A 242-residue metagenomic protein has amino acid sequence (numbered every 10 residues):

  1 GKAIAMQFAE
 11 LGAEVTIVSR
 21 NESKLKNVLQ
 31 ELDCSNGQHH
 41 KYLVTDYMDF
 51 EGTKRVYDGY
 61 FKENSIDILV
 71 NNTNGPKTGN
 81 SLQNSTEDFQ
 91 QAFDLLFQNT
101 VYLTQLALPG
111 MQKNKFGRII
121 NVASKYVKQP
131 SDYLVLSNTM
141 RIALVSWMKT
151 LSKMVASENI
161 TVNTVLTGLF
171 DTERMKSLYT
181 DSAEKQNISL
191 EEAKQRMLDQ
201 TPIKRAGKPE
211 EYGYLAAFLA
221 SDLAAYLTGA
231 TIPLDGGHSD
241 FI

Functional and structural regions predicted by a protein language model:
G1-E14: Canonical Rossmann dinucleotide-binding motif of NAD(H)/NADP(H)-dependent dehydrogenases/reductases, specifically
N80-F93, M197: Substrate-binding pocket helix/loop in short-chain dehydrogenase/reductase
T104-Q105, K149: A short, exposed helix-loop element centered on a Lys and neighboring polar residues
P109, K153-M154, A225: Alpha-helical segment proximal to the catalytic Tyr-Lys
I120-L144, M148-S157, L169-F170: Catalytic loop of short-chain dehydrogenase/reductase
Q129, A217, T228-I242: Short C-terminal tail/terminal secondary-structure segment of NAD(P)H-dependent dehydrogenase/reductase domains
A156, T161, L227-G229: Short, small/polar-rich loop/turn modules that mediate ligand/substrate recognition or access, typified
